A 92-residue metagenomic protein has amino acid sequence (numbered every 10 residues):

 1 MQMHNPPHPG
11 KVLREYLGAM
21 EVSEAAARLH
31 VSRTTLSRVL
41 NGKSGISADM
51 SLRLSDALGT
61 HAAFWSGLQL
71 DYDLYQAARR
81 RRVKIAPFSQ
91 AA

Functional and structural regions predicted by a protein language model:
M1-E24, A63: A short, Lys/Arg-rich alpha-helix, primarily the initiator
A19-R38: Short alpha-helical DNA-recognition segment
K43-D49, L74-Q76: Short, solvent-exposed alpha-helical "recognition" segments
D49-G67: DNA major-groove recognition helix of helix-turn-helix/homeodomain DNA-binding modules
S66-A92: Short, charged recognition helix plus adjacent turn of helix-turn-helix-like nucleic-acid-binding domains
